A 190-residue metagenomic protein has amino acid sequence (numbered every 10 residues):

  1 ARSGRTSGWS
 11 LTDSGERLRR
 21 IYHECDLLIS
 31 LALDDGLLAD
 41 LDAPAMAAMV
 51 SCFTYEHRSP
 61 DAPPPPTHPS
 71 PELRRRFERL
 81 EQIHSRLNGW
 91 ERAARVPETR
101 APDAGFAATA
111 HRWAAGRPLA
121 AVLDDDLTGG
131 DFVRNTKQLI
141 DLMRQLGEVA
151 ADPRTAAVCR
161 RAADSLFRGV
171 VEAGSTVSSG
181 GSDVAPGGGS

Functional and structural regions predicted by a protein language model:
S7-G36: Accessory beta->alpha helical hairpin/"wing" motif in late/C-terminal subdomains of nucleic-acid enzymes
R20-H23, M46-C52, A107-G116: Short, compositionally biased low-complexity segments
L28-R76: Leucine-rich, amphipathic alpha-helical/linker segments
L73-G181: C-terminal amphipathic alpha-helical interaction region
A185-P186: Intrinsically disordered, low-complexity segments enriched in serine/threonine/proline/glycine and often basic
